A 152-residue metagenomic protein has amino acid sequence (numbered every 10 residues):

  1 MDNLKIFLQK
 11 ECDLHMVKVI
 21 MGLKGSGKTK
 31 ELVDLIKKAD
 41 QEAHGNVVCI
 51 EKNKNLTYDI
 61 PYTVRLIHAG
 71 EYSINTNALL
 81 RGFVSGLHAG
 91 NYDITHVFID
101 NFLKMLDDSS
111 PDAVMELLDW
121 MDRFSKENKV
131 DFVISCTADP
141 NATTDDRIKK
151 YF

Functional and structural regions predicted by a protein language model:
M1-H15: Short, Lys/Arg-enriched N-terminal segments with co-localized hydrophobic residues within the first ~10-30 amino acids
D13-G86, T143-D145, Y151: Conserved P-loop
D40, H88, D122-S125: N-terminal cationic-hydrophobic initiation segments that often serve targeting/anchoring roles
E71, I99-F152: Replace "adjacent to P-loop NTPase cores in ATP/GTP-dependent enzymes" with "adjacent to NTP-binding cores
G90-D93: N-terminal targeting/trafficking signals and adjacent low-complexity tails
